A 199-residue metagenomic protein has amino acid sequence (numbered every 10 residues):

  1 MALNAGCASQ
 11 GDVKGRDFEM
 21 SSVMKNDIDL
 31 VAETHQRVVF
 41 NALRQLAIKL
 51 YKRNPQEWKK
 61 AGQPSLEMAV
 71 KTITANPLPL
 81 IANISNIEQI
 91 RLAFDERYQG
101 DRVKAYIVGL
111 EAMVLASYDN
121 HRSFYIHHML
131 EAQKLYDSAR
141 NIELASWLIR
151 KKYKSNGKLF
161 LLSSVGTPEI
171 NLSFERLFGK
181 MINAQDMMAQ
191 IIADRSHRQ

Functional and structural regions predicted by a protein language model:
L3-G6: C-terminal motif of bacterial Sec signal peptides marking the signal peptidase cleavage site
A8-V103: N-terminal Sec/ER secretory leader and immediately downstream segment of secreted/extracellular precursors
S9-G15, S22-L30, Y51-N54, P168-Q199: Short, cationic, amphipathic peptide segments
K59-S196: Mature extracellular/secreted ectodomains of secretory-pathway proteins
